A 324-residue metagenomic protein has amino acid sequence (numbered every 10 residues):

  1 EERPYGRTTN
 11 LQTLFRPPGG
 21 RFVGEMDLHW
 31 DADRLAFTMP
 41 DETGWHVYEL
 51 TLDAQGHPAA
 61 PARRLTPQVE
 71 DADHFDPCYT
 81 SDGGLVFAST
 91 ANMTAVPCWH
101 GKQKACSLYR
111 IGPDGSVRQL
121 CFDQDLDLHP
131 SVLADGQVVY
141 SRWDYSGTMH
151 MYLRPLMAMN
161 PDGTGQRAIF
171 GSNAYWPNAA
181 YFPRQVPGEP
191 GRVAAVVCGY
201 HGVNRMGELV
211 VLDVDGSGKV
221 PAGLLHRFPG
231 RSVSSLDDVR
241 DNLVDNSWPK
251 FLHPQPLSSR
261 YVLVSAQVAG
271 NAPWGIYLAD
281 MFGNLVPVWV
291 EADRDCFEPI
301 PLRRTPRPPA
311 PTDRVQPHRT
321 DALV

Functional and structural regions predicted by a protein language model:
E1-T9, P97, A105: Blade/loop signatures of beta-propeller domains
Y5-F22, T51-D73, G112-D125, N160-A179 (+2 more regions): Multi-bladed beta-propeller domains
G20-H29, R34-L35, D71-G84, Q124-V139 (+3 more regions): Conserved beta-propeller blade repeats
R34-T38, E49, L85-T90, V138-W143 (+3 more regions): Residue position within the beta-strands of beta-propeller blades
T43-E49, A95-W99, Q103-S107, T148-M157 (+3 more regions): Structural motif
Q68-I169, N173: Solenoidal tandem-repeat scaffolds enriched in leucines and small polar residues
S141, F182-L278: Loop/turn-rich, solvent-exposed surfaces of beta-rich toroidal or solenoidal domains
R303-V324: Surface beta-strand/loop "capping" patches
